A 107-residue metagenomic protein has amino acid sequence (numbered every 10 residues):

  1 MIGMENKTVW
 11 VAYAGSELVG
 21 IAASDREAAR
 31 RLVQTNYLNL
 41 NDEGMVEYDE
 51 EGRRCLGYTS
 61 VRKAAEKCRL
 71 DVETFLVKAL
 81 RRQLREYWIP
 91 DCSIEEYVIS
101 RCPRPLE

Functional and structural regions predicted by a protein language model:
M1-T8, R101-E107: Short intrinsically disordered terminal tails
I2-E17, T35: Short aromatic-glycine-(Arg/Gly/Cys) micro-motifs in beta-strand/loop hairpins
G15-R26: A short, exposed loop/beta-hairpin motif centered on an aromatic-Gly-Thr core
G20, A29-R31, E107: Residues in flexible loops and secondary-structure boundaries
S24-M45: A short, charged, amphipathic alpha-helix used as a generic interaction element across diverse proteins
L38-E107: Short, mixed-charge low-complexity intrinsically disordered segments
